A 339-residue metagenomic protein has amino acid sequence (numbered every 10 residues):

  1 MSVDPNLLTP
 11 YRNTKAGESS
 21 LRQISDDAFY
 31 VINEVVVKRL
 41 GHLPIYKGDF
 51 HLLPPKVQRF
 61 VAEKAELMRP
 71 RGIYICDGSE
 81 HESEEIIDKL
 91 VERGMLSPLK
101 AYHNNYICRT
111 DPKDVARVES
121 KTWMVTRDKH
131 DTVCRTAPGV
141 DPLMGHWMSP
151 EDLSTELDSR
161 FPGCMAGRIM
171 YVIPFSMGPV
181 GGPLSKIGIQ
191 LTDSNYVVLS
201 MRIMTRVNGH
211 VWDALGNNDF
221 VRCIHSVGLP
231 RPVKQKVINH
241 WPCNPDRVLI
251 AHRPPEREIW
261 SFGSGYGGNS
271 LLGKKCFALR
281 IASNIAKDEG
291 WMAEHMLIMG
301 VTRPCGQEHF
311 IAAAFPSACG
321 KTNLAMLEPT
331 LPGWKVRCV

Functional and structural regions predicted by a protein language model:
S2-C319, P329-V336: Conserved internal helical-beta-strand scaffold that buttresses enzyme catalytic cores
L324: Hydrophobic positions on the alpha1 helix immediately C-terminal to the Walker A/P-loop
V339: Glycine-rich loop(s) and the adjacent beta-strand/alpha-helix scaffold that form part
